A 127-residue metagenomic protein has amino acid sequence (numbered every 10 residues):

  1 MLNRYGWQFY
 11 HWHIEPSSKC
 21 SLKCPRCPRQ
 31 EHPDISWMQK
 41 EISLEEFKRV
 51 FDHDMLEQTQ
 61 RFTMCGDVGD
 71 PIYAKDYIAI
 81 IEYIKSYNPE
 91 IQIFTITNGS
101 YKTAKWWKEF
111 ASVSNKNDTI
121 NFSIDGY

Functional and structural regions predicted by a protein language model:
M1-T119: Conserved alpha-helical substructure of the radical SAM core
F122-Y127: Classical nucleotidyltransferase
